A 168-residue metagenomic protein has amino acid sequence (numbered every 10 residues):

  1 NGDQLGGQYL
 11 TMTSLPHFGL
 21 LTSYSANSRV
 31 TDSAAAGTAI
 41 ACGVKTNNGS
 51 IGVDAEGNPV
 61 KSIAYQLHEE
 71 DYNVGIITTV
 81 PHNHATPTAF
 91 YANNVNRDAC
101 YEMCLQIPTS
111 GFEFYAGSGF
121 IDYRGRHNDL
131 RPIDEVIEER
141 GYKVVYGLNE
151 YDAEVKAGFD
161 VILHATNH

Functional and structural regions predicted by a protein language model:
N1-R126, R131-Y151: N-terminal catalytic scaffold of extracellular/periplasmic and nuclease hydrolases that process anionic headgroups
L148-H168: Anion-binding catalytic surfaces of enzymes that hydrolyze or transfer phosphate/sulfate esters
